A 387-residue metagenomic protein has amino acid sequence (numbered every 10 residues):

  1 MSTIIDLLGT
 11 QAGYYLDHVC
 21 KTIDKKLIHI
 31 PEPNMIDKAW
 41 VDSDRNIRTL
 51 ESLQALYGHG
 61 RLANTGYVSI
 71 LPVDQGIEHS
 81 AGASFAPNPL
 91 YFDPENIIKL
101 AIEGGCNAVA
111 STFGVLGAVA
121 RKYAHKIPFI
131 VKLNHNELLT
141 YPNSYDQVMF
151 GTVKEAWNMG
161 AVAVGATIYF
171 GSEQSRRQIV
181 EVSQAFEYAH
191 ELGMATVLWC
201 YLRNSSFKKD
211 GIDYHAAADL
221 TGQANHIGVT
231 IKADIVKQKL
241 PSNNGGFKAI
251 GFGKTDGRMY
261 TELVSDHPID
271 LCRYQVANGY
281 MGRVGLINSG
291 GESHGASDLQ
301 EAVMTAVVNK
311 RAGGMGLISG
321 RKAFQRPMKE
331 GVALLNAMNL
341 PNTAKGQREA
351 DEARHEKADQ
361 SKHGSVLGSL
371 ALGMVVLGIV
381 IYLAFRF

Functional and structural regions predicted by a protein language model:
M1-H79, S84, G117-K126, Y274: N-terminal amphipathic alpha-helix/helix-capping segment at the start of soluble metabolic enzymes
K25-I30, A63, G76-L286, L299-M315 (+1 more regions): Alpha/beta enzyme core
Y169-G171, S289-E292, K322: Short strand-loop junctions, especially beta-strand C-caps/beta-turns that link beta-sheets to coils or alpha-helices
N243, G291-A296, F324-Q325: Short Gly/Pro-enriched loop/turn and capping motifs at secondary-structure junctions
A312, F324-E349: C-terminal helical cap(s) of enzyme catalytic domains, especially alpha/beta-barrels
L317-F324: Short acidic/histidine-rich active-site segments
D351-V375: Juxtamembrane cytosolic/matrix-side boundary and N-terminal portion of single-pass signal-anchor/stop-transfer
V380-F387: Juxtamembrane boundary at the C-terminal end of a transmembrane helix
